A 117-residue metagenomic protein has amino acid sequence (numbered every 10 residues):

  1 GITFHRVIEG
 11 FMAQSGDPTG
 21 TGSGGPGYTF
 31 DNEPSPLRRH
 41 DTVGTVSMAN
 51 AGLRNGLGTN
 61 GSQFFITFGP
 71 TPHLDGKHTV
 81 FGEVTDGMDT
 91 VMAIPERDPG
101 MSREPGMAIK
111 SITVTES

Functional and structural regions predicted by a protein language model:
G1-S117: Cyclophilin-like peptidyl-prolyl cis-trans isomerases
